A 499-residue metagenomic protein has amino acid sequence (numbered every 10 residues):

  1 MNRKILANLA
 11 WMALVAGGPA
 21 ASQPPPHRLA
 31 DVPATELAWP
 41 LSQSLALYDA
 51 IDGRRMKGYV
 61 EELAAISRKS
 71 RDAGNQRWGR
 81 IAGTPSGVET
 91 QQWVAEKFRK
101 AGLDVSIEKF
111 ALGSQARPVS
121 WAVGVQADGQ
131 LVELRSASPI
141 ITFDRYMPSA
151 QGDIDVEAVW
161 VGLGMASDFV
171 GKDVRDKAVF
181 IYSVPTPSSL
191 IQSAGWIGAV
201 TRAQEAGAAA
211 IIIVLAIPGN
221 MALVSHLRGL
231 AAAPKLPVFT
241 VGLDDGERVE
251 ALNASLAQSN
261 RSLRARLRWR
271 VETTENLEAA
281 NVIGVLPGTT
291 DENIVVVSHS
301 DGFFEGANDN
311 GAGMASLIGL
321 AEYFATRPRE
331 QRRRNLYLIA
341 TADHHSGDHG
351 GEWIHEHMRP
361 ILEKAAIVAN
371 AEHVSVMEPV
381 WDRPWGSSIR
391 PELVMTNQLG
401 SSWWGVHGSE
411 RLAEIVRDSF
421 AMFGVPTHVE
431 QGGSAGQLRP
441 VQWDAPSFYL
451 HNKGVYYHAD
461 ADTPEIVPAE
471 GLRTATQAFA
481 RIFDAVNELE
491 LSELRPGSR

Functional and structural regions predicted by a protein language model:
Q23-G87, E96, A101, F169 (+2 more regions): N-terminal hydrophobic or amphipathic helices/low-complexity stretches enriched in small/hydrophobic/Pro/Gly
S42-I51, G74-V88, S149, V156-V161 (+7 more regions): Second-shell loop/turn segments in exported
D49, A82-P85, R135-T240, E322 (+1 more regions): Extracellular/luminal Protease-associated
G58-E61, S70-A178, P185: Noncatalytic luminal/extracellular "stalk/propeptide" segments of secretory-pathway proteins
A137-G171, R228-N308, E322, T326-R327: Soluble metallo-hydrolase cores and metallopeptidase-like ectodomains found primarily in the secretory/periplasmic
S193, V282, N293-D348, F479: Alpha-helical metal-binding/catalytic segments enriched in His/Glu/Asp
G246, T289-D291, T341-Y449: Metal-dependent peptidase/peptidase-like ectodomains
V455-R499: His/Asp/Glu-rich mid-to-C-terminal helical/loop segments that flank catalytic regions of hydrolases
